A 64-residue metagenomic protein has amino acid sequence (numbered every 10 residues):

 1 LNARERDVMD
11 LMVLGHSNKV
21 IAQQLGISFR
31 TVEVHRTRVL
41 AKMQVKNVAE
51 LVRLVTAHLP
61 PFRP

Functional and structural regions predicted by a protein language model:
L1-T31, A57: Helix-turn-helix DNA-binding segment
T37-P64: Basic, Lys/Arg-enriched C-terminal extension of HTH/homeodomain DNA-binding domains
